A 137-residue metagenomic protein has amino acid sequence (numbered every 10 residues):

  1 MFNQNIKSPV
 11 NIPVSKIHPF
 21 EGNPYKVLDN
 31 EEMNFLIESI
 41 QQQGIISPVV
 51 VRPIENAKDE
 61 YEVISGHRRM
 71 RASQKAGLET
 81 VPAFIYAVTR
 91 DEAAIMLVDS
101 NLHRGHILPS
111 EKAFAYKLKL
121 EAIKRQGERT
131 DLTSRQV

Functional and structural regions predicted by a protein language model:
M1-Y86, E92-H106: Short, charged/polar connector segments at secondary-structure boundaries
R104-V137: Alpha-helical interaction elements
